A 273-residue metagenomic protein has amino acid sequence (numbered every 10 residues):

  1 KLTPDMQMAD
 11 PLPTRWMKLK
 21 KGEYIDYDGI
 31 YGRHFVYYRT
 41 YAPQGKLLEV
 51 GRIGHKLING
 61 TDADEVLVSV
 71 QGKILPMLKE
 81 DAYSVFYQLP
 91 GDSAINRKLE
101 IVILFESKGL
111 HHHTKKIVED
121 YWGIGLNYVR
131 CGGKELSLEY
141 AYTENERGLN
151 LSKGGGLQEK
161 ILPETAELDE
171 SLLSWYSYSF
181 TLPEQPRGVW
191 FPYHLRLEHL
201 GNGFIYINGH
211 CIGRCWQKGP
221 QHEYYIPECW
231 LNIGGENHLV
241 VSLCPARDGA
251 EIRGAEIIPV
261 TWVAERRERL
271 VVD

Functional and structural regions predicted by a protein language model:
K1-V118, L126, G133-K134, G156-P163 (+2 more regions): Carbohydrate-binding surfaces of carbohydrate-active enzymes
G32-P43, E170-P183, H222-Y224: Short beta-strands within extracellular/lumenal beta-sheet-rich domains
K46-G72, I101-I103, F180-I207, C215-W216 (+1 more regions): Aromatic-lined ligand-binding clefts that engage carbohydrates, nucleic acids, or primary amines
D81-G91, W216-L231: A short, polar/charged loop-to-alpha-helix boundary motif
N96-K98, W190, G234-E236: Extracellular Ig-like/FN3 beta-sandwich strand-entry sites
R130-P183, L270-D273: Compositionally biased low-complexity segments at domain edges in trafficked proteins and select soluble regulators
Y224-D273: Terminal leader/tail segments of proteins
